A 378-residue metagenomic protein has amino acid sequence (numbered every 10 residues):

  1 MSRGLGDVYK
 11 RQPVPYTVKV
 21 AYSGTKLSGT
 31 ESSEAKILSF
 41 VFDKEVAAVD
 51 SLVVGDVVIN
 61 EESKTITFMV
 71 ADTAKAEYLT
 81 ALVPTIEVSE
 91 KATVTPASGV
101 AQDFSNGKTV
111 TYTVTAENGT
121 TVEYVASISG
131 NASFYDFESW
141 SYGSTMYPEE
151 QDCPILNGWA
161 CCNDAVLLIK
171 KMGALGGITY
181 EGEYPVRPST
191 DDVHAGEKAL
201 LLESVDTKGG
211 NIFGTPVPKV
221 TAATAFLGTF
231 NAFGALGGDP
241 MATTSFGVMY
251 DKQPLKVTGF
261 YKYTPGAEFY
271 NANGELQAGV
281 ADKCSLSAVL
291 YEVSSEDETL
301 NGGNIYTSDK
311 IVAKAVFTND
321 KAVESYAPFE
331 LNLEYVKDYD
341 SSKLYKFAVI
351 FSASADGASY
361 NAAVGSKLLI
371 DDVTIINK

Functional and structural regions predicted by a protein language model:
M1-Q12: Single conserved hydrophobic/aromatic residue that forms the stacking wall/gate of nucleotide- or nucleobase-binding
K10-I128: Predominantly extracytoplasmic/ectodomain segments of secreted and cell-surface proteins
S129-A174: Extracellular carbohydrate-recognition regions
D136, K256-K262, S287-V289, P328-E334 (+3 more regions): Residues within well-ordered beta-strands of beta-sheet-rich folds
T190-G210: Short carbohydrate-recognition loop motifs
D206-E296: Extracellular-facing segments of soluble proteins and assemblies that are Gly/Ser/Thr-biased and enriched in aromatics
S295-S342, A363: Extracellular carbohydrate recognition and processing domains and analogous Trp-centered ligand-binding platforms
S341-L344, S354-N377: Extracellular carbohydrate recognition
